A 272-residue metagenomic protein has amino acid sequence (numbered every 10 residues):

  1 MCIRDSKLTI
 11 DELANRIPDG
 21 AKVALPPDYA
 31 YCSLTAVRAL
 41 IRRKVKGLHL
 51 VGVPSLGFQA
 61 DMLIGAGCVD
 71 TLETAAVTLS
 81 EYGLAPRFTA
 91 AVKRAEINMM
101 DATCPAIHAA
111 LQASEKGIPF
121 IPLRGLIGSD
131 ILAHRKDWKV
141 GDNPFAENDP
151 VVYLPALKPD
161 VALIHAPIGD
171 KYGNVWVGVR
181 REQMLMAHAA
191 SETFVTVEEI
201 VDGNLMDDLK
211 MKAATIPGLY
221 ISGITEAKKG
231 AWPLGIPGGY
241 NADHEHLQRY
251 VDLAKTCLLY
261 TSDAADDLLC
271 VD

Functional and structural regions predicted by a protein language model:
M1-D5, Y260-A265: Conserved small/polar residues in nucleotide/adenosyl-binding loops
S6-A102, A189-S191, S262: N-terminal active-site beta-alpha-beta segment that forms phosphate/nucleotide-binding and substrate-recognition loops
P26-D28, V53-S55, A75-V77, L84 (+6 more regions): Fold-independent oxyanion-binding glycine-rich loops and adjacent beta-strand/coil segments at enzyme active sites
D70, K158-D160, S191, S222: Conserved acidic residues
R94-V151: Internal, conserved structured core segments that host functional sites
H134-V175: Internal active-site segments that recognize and position negatively charged phosphoryl groups and nucleotide moieties
L185-H188, E192-S262: ATP/nucleoside-binding phosphotransfer catalytic cores, i.e., glycine-rich phosphate-binding loops
A264-D266, C270-D272: Positively charged, low-complexity/disordered segments
